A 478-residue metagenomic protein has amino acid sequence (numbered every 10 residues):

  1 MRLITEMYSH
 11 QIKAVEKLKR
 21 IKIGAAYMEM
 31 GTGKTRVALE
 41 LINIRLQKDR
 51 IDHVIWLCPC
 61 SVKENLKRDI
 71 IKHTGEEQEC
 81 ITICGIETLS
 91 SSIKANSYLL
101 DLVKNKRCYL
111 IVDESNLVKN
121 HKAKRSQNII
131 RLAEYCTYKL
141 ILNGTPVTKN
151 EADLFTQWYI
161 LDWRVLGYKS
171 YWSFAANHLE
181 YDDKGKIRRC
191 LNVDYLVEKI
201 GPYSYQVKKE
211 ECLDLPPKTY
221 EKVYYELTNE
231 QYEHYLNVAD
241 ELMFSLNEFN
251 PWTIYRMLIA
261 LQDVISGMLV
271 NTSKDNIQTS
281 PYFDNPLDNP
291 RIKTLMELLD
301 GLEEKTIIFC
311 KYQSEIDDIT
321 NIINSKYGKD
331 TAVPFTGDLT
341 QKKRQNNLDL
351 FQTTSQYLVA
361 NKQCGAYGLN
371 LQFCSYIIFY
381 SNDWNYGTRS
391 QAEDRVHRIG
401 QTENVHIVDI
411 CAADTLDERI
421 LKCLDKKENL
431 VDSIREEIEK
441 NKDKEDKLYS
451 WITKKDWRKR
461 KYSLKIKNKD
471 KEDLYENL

Functional and structural regions predicted by a protein language model:
M1-Y27: Conserved pre-motif I regulatory segment
K22-A25, E29, S115, K122 (+5 more regions): Interdomain linker/hinge connecting the two RecA-like lobes of the SF2 helicase core
T35-E40, R50-I70, T148-D153, K311-Q313: Conserved Walker A/P-loop ATP-binding site and its immediately adjacent core in helicase/helicase-like ATPase domains
D52-H53, K72, Y109, S126-E211 (+1 more regions): Conserved P-loop NTPase motor "coupling/switch" region that bridges the ATPase
S61-I81, L161-R164, K326: Conserved helix-turn-beta segment of the N-terminal RecA-like "Helicase ATP-binding" lobe in SF1/SF2 helicases
E79-I93, L350-Y367: Conserved two-lobed SF2 helicase motor
T137-Y171, C212-A239, A360-D443: SF2 helicase/translocase ATPase core recognition
I307-F309, D317-T320, N324-G365: Conserved helicase ATPase core of P-loop NTP-dependent helicases/translocases
